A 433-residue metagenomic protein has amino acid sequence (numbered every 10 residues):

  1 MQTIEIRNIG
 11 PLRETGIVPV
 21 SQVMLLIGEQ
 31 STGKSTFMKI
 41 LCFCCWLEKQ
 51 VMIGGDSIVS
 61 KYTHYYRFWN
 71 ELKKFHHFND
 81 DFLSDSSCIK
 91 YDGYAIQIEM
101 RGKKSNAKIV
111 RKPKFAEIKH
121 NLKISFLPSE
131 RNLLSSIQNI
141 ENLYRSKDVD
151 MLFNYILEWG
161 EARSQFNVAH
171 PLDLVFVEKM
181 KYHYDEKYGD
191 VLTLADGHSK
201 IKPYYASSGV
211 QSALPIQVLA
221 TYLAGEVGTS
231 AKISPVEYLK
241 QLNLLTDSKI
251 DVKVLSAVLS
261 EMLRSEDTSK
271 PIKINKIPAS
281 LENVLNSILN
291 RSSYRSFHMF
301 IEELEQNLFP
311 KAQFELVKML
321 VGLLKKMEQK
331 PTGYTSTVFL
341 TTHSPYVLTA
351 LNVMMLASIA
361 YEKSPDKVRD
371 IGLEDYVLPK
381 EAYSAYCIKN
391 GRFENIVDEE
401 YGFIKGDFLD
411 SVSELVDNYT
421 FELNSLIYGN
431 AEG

Functional and structural regions predicted by a protein language model:
M1-K187, L194-D196, L285, Q329-T335 (+5 more regions): P-loop NTPase switch/coupling surface
M1-K49, T193-V412: Switch/communication elements of ASCE P-loop NTPase nucleotide-binding domains
